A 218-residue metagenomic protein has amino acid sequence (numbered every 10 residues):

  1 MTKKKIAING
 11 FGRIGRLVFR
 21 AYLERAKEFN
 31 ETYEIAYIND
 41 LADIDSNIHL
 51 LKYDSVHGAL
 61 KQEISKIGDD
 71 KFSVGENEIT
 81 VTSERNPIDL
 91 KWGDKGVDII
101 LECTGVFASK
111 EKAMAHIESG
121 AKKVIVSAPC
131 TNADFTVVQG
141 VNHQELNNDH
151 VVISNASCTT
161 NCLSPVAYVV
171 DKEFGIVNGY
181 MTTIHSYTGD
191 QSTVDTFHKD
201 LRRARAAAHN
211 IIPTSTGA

Functional and structural regions predicted by a protein language model:
T2-A204: N-terminal Rossmann-like NAD(P) cofactor-binding subdomain of oxidoreductases, focused on the glycine-rich
I211-A218: Short, intrinsically disordered, charge-balanced linker/junction segments flanking boundaries in proteins
